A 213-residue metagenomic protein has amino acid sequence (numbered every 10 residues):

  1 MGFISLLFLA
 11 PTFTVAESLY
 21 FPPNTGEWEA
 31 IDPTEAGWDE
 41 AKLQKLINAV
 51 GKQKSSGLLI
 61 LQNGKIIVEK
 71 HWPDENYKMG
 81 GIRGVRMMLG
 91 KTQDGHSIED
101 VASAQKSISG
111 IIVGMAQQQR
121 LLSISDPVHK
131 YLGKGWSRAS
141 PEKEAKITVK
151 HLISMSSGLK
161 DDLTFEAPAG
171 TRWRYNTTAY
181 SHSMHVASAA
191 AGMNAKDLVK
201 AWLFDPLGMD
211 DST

Functional and structural regions predicted by a protein language model:
M1-P11: Bacterial N-terminal signal peptides
T12-Q93, A102, M115-L122, S154 (+1 more regions): N-terminal leader/targeting segments and the immediately adjacent pre-domain N-terminus
K78-M79, D161-A167, G208-T213: Glycine- and aromatic-rich loop/turn segments at beta-sheet edges
G90, G95, D100-S103, Q118-L159 (+1 more regions): Active-site helix/loop module of the DD-peptidase/beta-lactamase fold, centered on the serine-lysine SxxK catalytic
D94-H96, F165-A169, A179-M184: Flexible glycine/proline-enriched surface loops and loop-helix/loop-strand junctions
I112-Q118, H182-A190: Well-ordered alpha-helical scaffold segments within catalytic/enzyme domains
P141, E166-Y175: Solvent-exposed loop and edge beta-strand segments that line ligand/cofactor-binding and catalytic clefts
